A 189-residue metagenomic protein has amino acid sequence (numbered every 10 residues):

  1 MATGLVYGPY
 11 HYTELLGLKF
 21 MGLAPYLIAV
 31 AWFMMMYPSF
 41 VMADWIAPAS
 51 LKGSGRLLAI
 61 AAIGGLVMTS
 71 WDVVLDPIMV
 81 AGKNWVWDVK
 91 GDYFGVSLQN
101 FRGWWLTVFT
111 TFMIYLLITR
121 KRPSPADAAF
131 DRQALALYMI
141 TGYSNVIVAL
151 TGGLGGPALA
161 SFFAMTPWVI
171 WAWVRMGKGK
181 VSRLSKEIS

Functional and structural regions predicted by a protein language model:
M1-S189: Aromatic-rich, lipid-facing transmembrane alpha helices and their immediate juxtamembrane interface loops in integral
